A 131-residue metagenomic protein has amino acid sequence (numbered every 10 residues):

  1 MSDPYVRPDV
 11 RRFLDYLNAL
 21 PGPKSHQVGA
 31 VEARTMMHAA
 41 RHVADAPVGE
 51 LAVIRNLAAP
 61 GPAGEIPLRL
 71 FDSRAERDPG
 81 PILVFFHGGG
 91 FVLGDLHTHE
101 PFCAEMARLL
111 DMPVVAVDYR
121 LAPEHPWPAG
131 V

Functional and structural regions predicted by a protein language model:
M1-L70: A glycine/proline-hinged amphipathic helix-loop "lid/cap" segment that gates access to hydrophobic ligand pockets
G64-P67, S73-L83: Proline/glycine-enriched tight loop/beta-turn segments at coil->beta junctions that connect or precede beta-strands
I82, D111-P113: Structural signature of beta-strand start/N-cap positions in the alpha/beta core of ABC transporter nucleotide-binding
H87-L93: Active-site glycine-rich loops that stabilize anionic/oxyanionic intermediates across multiple enzyme folds
D95-L96, F102, V115-V131: Catalytic nucleophile-loop/oxyanion-hole region of alpha/beta-hydrolase and closely related hydrolase-like folds
A107-R108: Short proline/glycine- and basic residue-enriched helix-capping loop/turn segments at helix->loop/beta transitions
